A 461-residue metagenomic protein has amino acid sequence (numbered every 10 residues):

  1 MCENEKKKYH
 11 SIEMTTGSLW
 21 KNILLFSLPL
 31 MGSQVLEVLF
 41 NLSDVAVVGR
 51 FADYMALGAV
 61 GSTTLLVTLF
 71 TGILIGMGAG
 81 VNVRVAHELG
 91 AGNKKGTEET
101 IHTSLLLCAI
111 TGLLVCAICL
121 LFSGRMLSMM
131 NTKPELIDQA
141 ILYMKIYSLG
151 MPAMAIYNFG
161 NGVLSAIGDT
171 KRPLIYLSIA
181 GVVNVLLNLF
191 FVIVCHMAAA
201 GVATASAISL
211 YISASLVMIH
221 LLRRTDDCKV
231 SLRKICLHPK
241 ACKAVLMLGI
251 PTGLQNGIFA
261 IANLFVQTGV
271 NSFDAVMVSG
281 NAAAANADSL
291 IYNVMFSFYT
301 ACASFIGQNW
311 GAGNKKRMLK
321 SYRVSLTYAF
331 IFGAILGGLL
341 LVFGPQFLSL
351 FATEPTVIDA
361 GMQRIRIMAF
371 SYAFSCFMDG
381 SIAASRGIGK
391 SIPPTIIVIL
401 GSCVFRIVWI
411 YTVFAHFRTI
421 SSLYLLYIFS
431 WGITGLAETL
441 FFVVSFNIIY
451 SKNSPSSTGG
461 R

Functional and structural regions predicted by a protein language model:
M1-S27, V85-P152, V194-I250, I306-S371 (+1 more regions): Short alpha-helical transmembrane segments in multi-pass integral membrane proteins
M14-F51, L65-G80, R84, A109-C116 (+5 more regions): N-terminal transmembrane alpha-helices
L25-D44, I146, Y157, A180 (+5 more regions): Transmembrane helical elements of multi-pass membrane transporters/channels
L30, Q34, A46, V83 (+15 more regions): Transmembrane alpha-helix boundary and packing residues in multipass membrane permease domains and related
L39-G58, L127-P134, F190-M197, G257-L290 (+3 more regions): Helix-terminus/linker motif at the lipid-water interface of multi-pass membrane proteins
L57-A117, M154-P173, Q267, G280-G344 (+2 more regions): Small-residue-rich hydrophobic transmembrane alpha-helices
L69, N184-N188, S213-M218, L290-N293 (+3 more regions): Hydrophobic transmembrane alpha-helices of multi-pass small-molecule transporters
G78, Y147-S165, P173-G181, V202-V217 (+4 more regions): Short runs within selected transmembrane alpha-helices of multi-pass transporters and secretion channels
